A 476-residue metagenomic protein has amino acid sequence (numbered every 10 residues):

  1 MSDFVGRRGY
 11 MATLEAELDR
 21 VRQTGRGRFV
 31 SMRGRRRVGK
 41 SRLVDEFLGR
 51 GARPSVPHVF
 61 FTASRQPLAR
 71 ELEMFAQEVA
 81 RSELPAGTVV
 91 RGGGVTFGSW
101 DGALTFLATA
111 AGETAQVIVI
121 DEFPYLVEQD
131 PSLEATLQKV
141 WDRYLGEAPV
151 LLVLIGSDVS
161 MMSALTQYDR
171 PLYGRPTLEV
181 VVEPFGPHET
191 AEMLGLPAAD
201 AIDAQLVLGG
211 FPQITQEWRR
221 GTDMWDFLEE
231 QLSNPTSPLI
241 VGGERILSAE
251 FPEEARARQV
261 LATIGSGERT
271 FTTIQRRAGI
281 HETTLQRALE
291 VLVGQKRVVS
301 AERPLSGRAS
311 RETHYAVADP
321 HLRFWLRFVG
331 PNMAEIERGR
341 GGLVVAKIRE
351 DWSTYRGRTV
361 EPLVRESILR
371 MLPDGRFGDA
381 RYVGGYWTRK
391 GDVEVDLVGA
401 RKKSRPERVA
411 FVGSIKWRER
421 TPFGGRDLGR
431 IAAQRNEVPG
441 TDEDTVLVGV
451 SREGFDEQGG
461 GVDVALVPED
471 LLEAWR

Functional and structural regions predicted by a protein language model:
G27-V44: Walker A/P-loop nucleotide-binding motif
V30-R33, Y125-Q129, L133, L137-D169: Sensor-1/coupling segment of RecA-like P-loop NTPase cores
S55-V59, S64-V90: Conserved NTP-binding/hydrolysis module of P-loop NTPases
A86-V119, E128, V140-L151: Mid-core helix/loop region of P-loop NTP-binding domains shared across ATPases and GTPases
T177-A201: Conserved small helical "lid"/interfacial subdomain of P-loop NTPases
R220, D226-E394: Accessory nucleic acid-recognition modules appended to NTPase machines
I368, V395-R401, P406-E419, I431 (+1 more regions): Conserved catalytic cores of phosphodiester-cleaving nucleases, focusing on short active-site segments
E443-R476: Domain-level recognition of nuclease-like catalytic cores that cleave nucleotide substrates
